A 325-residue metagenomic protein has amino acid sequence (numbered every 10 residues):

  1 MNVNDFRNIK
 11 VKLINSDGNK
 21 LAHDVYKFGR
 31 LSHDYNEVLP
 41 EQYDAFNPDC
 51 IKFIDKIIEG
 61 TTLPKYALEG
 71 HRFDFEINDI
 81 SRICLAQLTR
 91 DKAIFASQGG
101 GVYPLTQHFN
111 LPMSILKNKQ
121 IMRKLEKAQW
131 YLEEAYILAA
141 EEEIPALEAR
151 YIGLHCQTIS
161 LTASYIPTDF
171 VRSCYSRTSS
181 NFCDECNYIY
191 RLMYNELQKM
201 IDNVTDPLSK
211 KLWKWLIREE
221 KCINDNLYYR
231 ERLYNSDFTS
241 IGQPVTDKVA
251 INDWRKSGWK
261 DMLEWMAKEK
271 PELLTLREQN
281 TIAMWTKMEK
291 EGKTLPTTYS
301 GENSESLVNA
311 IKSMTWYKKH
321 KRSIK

Functional and structural regions predicted by a protein language model:
M1-K325: Family-specific signature for flavin-dependent thymidylate synthase
